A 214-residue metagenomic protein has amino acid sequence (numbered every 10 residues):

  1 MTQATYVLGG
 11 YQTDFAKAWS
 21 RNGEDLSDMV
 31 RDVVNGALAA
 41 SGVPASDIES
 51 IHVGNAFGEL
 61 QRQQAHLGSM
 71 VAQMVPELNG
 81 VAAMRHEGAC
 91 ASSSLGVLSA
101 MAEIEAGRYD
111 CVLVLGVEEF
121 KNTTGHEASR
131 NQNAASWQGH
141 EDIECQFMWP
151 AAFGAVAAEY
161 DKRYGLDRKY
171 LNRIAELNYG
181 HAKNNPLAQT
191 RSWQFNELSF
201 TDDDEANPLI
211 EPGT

Functional and structural regions predicted by a protein language model:
M1-S27, G36, G139-I143, K162-R163 (+2 more regions): Condensing-enzyme catalytic core mediating Claisen C-C bond formation in acyl metabolism
T2, S20-R31, D47-H52, G58-E59 (+6 more regions): Metallocofactor- and cofactor-centric catalytic cores in central/energy metabolism, strongly enriched
L8, A37, I48-I51, S93 (+2 more regions): Buried hydrophobic positions in well-ordered alpha/beta secondary-structure cores of metabolic enzymes
S27-G42, L67, V71, F153-A157: Short, well-ordered amphipathic alpha-helical segments that serve as non-catalytic structural scaffolds within diverse
N35-E49, D161-G165: Phosphate/pyrophosphate-binding loops at sites that engage ATP/ADP/AMP, CoA/4′-phosphopantetheine, polyphosphate
A45-N55, A82-G88, V112-V117, K169-E176: Beta-strand segments within the central parallel beta-sheet cores of soluble alpha/beta enzyme folds
G58-L115, E119-A152, S192-T214: Conserved catalytic cysteine-centered active-site region of acyl-thioester-dependent Claisen-condensing enzymes
C145-E205: N-terminal leader/propeptide and maturation segments of large enzyme subunits in energy/redox metabolism and hydrolases
